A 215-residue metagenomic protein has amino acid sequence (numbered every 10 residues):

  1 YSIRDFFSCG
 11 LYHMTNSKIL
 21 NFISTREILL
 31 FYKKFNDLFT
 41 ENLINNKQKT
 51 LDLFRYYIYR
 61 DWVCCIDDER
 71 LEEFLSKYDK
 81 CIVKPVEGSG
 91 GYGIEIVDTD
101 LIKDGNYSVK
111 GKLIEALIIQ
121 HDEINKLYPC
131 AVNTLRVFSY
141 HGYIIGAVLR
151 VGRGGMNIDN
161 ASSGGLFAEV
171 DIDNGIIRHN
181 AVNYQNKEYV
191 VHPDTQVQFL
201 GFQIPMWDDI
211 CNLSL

Functional and structural regions predicted by a protein language model:
Y1-N36: ATP-binding N-terminal substructure of ATP-dependent carboxylate-amine bond-forming enzymes
L20-I28, Q48-D52, I82, N183-Y189: Short, compositionally biased low-complexity segments
N21-T25, L43-N46, L101, V109 (+2 more regions): A broad, low-specificity signal for short, low-complexity segments enriched in glycine/proline and polar/charged
F22-Y32, C81-E87, N174-N180: Short N-terminal helix-initiation segments at or just after the protein's N-terminus
S24-F39, K187-L200: A short, surface-exposed helix-loop junction/capping segment
L30-L135: Active-site nucleotide/adenylate-binding loops and adjacent lid/helix of ATP-dependent enzymes
D79, T99-N183: Phosphate-binding site of ATP-dependent enzymes
L127, G142-Y143, Y189-L215: ATP-dependent carboxylate activation and anion-phosphoryl transfer catalytic cores that bind Mg-ATP to form
